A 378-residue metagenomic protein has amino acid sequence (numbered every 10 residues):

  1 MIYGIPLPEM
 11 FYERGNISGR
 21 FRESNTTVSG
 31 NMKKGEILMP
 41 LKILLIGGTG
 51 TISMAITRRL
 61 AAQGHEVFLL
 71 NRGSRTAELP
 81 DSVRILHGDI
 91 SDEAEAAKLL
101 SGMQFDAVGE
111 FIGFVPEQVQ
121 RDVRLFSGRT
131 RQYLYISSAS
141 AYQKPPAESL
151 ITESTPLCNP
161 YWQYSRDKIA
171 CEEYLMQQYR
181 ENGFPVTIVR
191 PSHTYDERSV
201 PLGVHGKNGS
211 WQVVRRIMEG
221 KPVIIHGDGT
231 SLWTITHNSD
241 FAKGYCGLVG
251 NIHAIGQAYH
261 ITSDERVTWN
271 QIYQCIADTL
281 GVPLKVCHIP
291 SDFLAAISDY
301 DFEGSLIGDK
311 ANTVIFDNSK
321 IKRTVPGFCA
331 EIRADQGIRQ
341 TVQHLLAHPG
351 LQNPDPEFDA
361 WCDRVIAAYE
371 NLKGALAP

Functional and structural regions predicted by a protein language model:
I43-Q63: N-terminal Rossmann NAD(P)H-binding glycine-rich loop of SDR-like oxidoreductase domains
M103-L150, N159, R166-Q177: NAD(P)-cofactor binding segment of oxidoreductase domains
E173-G203: Conserved beta-loop-beta element that borders a ligand/cofactor-binding pocket
D196, I225-S231, Y259-R266, A277 (+3 more regions): Glycine-rich Rossmann NAD(P)(H)-binding loop
H205-V213, H226-V249, G256-Q257: Substrate-positioning beta->alpha
N238, A296-F328, A347-G350: Conserved C-terminal active-site "lid" loop/helix of NAD(P)H-dependent oxidoreductases that clamps the redox cofactor
G247-L306, N318, Q340, D359 (+1 more regions): Mid/C-terminal beta-alpha module of Rossmann-like enzyme folds, strongest in SDR-family dehydrogenases/epimerases
I332-P378: Amphipathic terminal alpha-helices
